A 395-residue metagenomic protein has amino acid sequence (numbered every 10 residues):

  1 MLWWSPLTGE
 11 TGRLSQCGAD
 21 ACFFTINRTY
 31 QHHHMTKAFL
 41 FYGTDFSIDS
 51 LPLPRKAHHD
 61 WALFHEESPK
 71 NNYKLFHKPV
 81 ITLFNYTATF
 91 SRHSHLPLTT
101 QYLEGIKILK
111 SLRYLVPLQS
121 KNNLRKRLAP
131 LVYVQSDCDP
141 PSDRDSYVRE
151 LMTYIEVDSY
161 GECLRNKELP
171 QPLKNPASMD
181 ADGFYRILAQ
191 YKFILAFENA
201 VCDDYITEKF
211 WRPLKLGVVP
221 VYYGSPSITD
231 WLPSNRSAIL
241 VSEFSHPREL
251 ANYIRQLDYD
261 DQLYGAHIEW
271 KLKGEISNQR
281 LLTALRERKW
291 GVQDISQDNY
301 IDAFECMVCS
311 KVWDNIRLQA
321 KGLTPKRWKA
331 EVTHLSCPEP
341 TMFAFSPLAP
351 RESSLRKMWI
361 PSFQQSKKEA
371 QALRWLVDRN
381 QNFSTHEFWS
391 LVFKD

Functional and structural regions predicted by a protein language model:
M1-L40, D45-A57, A62-L63, V80-A196 (+1 more regions): Pol beta-like nucleotidyltransferase catalytic core
S50-L51, N72-F76: Acidic/His-rich segments in extracytoplasmic proteins that coordinate ligands and/or metal ions
H65-N71: A short, histidine- and acid-enriched strand-loop-helix "catalytic/donor-clamping" loop that lines the nucleotide-sugar
